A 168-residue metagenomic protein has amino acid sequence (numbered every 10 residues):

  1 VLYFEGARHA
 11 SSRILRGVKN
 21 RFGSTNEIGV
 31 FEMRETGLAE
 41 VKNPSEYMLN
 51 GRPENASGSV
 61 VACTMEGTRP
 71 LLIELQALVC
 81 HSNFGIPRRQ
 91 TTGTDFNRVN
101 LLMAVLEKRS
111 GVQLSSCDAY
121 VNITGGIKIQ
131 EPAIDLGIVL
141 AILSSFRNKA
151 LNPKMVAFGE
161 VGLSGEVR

Functional and structural regions predicted by a protein language model:
V1-M65, R69-R168: Peripheral, non-AAA+ core regions of ATP-driven protein-machinery
